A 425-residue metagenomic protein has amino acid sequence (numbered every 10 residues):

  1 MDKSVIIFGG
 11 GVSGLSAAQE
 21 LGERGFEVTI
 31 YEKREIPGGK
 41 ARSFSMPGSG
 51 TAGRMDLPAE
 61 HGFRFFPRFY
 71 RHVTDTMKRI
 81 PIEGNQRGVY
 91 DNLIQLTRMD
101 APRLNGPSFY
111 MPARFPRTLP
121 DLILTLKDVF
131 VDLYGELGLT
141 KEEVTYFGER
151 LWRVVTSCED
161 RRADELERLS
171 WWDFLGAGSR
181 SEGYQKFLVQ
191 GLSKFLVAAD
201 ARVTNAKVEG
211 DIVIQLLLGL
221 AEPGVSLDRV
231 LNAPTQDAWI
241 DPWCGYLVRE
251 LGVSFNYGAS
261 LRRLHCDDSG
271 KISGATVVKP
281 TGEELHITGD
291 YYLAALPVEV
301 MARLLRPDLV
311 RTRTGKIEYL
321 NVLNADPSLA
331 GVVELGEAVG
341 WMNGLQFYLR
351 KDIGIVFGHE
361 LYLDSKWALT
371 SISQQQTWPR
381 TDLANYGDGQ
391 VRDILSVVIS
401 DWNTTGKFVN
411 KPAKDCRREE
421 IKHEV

Functional and structural regions predicted by a protein language model:
K3-I30: N-terminal Rossmann-like FAD-binding beta1-loop-alpha1 element of flavoenzymes
F8, L261, H286-M301: Short hydrophobic core segments
S13, I36, E299: Conserved Rossmann-like nucleotide-cofactor binding loop
G22-S49: Glycine-rich FAD pyrophosphate-binding loop
T51-Y146: Dinucleotide-binding Rossmann-like beta1-alpha1 core, especially the glycine-rich loop that anchors the ADP
G138, Y146-G270: Active-site/ligand-binding neighborhood in enzyme catalytic cores
A221-L231, G289-Y291, E299-V425: C-terminal segments that line or cap access tunnels to active or ligand-binding sites in enzymes and enzyme-associated
H265-I287: Conserved beta-strand-loop-beta-strand element in the redox core of flavoprotein oxidoreductases
